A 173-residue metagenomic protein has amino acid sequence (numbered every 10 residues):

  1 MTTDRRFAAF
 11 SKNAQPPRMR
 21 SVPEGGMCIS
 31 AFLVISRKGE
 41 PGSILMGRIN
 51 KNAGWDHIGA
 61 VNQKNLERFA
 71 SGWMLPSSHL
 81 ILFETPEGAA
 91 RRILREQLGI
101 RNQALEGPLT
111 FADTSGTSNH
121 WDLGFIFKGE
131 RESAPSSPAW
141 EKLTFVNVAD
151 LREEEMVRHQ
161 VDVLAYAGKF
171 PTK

Functional and structural regions predicted by a protein language model:
T2-M74, N102-Q103: N-terminal strand-loop-strand
M27, I81-L82, L151-R152: Glycine-/small-residue-rich active-site loops that bind phosphorylated ligands and cofactors
S71-W73, I126-K128, A134-P171: NUDIX/MutT-family hydrolases
W73-E84: Short histidine-centered catalytic/ligand-binding loop motif
S78, R92, E96, V146-A149: Structural detector for helix-capping/boundary residues
T85-R91: Conserved acetyl-CoA-binding loop-helix of GNAT-fold acetyltransferases
R91, R95-S133: Active-site segment of metal-dependent pyrophosphate-handling enzymes, primarily the Nudix hydrolase catalytic core
